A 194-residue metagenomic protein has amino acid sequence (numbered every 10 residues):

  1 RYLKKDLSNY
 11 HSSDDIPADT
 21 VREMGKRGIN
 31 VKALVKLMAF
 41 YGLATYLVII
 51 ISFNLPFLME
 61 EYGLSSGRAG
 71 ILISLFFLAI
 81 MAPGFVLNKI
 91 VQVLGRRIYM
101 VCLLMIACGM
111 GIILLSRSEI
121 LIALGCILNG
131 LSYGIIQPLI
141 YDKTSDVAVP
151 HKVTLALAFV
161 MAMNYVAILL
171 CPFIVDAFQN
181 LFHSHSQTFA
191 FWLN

Functional and structural regions predicted by a protein language model:
R1-K26: Flexible cytoplasmic inter-helical loops of multi-pass small-molecule transporters
K32-S74, I80-M81: Extracytoplasmic gate region of multi-pass secondary transporters
Y41, T45, S118-G130: Helical-face signature of the major facilitator-like transporter fold
G42, S74-L78, I127, A158-V166: Transmembrane alpha-helical cores of Major Facilitator Superfamily
P83-G95, Q179-N180: Helix-to-loop junctions at the C-terminal end of transmembrane segments in multipass secondary transporters
R97-I112: Structural signature of the two symmetry-related core transmembrane helices
I135-V149: Intracellular juxtamembrane helix-capping segments at the cytosolic ends of symmetry-related transmembrane helices
V147-H183: A late C-terminal transmembrane helix in Major Facilitator Superfamily
